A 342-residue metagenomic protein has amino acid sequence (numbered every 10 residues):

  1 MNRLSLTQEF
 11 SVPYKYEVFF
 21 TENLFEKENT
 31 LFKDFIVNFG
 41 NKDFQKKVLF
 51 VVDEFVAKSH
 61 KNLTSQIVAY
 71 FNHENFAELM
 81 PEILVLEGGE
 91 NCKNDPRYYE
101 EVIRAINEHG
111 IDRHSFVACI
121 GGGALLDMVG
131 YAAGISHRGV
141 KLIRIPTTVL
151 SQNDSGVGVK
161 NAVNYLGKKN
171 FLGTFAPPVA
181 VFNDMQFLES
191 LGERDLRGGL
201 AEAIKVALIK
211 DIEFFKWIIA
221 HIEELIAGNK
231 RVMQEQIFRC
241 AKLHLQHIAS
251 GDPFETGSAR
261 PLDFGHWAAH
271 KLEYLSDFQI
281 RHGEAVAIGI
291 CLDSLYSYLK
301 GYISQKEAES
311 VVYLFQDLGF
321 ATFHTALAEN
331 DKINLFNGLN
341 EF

Functional and structural regions predicted by a protein language model:
M1-S115: ATP/NTP phosphate-donor binding region
N2-P13, A201-A203, Y302-F342: C-terminal charged capping/lid subdomain of soluble metabolic enzymes
F19, E26, G130-E224: A glycine/threonine-rich phosphate-anchoring loop and its flanking beta-alpha core in nucleotide/phosphate-binding
V51, E82-L84, A118, I143-I145 (+1 more regions): Hydrophobic/aromatic beta-strand patches that form the interior of the parallel beta-sheet core in alpha/beta enzyme
E87-G89, I120-G122, D252, F264-G265: Glycine-rich beta-strand-to-loop/alpha-helix junction loops that act as flexible
I111-I143: Active-site and donor-binding regions of nucleotide-sugar-utilizing enzymes
H221-N330: Active-site segments that bind and position negatively charged phosphate/pyrophosphate groups
